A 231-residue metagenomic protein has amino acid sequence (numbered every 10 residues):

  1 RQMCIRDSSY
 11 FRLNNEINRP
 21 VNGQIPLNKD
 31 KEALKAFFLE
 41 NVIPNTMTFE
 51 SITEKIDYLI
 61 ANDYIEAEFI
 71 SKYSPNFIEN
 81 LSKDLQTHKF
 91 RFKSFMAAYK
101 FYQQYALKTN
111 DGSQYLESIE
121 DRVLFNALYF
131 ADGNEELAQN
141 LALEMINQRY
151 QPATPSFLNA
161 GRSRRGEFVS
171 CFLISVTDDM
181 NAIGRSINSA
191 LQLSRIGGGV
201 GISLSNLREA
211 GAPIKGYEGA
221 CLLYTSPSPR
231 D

Functional and structural regions predicted by a protein language model:
Q2, R6-S226, R230: Extended catalytic cores of very large enzyme megasubunits
